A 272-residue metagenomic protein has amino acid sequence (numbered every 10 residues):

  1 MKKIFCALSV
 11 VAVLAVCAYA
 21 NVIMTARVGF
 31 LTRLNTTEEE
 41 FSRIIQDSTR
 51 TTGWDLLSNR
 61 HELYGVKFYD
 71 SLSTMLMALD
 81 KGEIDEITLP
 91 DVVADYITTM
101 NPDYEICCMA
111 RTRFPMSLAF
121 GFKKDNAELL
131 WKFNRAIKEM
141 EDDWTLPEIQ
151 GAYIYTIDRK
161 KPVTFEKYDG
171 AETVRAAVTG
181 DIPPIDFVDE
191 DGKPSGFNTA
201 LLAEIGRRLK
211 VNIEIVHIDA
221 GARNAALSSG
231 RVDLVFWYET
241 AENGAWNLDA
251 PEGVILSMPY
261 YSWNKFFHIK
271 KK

Functional and structural regions predicted by a protein language model:
M1-I4: Positively charged n-region of N-terminal signal peptides that target proteins for export
L8-A15: Bacterial N-terminal signal peptides
N21-T37, S42-R43, D47-T51, S58 (+7 more regions): Acidic, polar ligand-binding/catalytic clefts
G29-S48, D158-T164, A171-G196: Short glycine-rich His-centered loop
G53-Y69, I137-A171: Ligand-binding clefts/hinges and TM-proximal coupling segments of bilobed small-molecule sensing domains
D80-I84, T99, K138-T145, G151-Y155 (+3 more regions): Sec-exported extracytoplasmic/periplasmic mature domains
M116-I149, S262-F266: Transport-system extracytoplasmic interface segments
